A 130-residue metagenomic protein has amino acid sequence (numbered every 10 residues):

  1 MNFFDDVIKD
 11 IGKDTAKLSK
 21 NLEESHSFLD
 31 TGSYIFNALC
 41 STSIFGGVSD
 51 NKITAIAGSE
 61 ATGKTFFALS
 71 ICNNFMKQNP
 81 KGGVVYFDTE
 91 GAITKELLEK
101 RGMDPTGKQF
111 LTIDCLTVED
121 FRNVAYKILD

Functional and structural regions predicted by a protein language model:
M1-K108, I113, V118-L129: The Walker A/P-loop phosphate-binding site
